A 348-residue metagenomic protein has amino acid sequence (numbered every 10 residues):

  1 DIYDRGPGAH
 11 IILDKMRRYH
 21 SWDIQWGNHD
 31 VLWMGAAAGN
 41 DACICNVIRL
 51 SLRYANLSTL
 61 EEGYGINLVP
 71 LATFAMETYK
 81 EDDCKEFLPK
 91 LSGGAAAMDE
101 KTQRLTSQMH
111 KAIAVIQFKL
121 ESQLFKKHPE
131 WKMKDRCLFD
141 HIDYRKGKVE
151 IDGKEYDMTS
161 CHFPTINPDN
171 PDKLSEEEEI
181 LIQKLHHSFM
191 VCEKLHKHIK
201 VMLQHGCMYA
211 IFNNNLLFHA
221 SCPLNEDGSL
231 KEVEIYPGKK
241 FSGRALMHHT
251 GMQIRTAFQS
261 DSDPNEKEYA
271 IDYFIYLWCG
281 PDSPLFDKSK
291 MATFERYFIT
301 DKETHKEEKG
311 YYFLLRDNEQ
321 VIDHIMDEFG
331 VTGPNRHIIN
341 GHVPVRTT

Functional and structural regions predicted by a protein language model:
I2-T348: Feature recognizes metal-dependent phosphohydrolase scaffolds
